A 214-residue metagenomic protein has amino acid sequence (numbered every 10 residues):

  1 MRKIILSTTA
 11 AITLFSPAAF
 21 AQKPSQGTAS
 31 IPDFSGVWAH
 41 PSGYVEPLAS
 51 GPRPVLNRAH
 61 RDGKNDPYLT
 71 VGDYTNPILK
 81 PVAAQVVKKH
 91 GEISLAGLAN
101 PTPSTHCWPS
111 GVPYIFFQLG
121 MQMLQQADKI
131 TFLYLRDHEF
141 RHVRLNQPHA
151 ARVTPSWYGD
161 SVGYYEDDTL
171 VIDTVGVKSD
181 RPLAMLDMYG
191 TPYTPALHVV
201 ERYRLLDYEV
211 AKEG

Functional and structural regions predicted by a protein language model:
M1-A10: Bacterial N-terminal signal peptides that target proteins for export
F20-G214: PEST-like low-complexity, intrinsically disordered acidic/proline/serine-rich tracts that flank trafficking/processing
